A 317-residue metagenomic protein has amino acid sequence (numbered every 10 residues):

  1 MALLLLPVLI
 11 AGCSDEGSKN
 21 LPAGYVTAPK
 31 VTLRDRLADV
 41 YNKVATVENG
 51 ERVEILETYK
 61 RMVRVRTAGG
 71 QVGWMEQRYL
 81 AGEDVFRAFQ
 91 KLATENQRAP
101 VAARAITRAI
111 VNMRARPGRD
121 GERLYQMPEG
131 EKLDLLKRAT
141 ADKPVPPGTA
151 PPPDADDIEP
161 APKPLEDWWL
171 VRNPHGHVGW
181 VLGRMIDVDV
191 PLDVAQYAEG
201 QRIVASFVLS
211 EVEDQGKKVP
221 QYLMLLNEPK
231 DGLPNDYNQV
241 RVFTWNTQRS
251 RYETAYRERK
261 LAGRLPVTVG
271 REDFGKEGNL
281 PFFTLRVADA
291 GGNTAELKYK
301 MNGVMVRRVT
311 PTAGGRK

Functional and structural regions predicted by a protein language model:
M1-A2: Bacterial N-terminal signal peptides that target proteins for export
L9-G12: C-terminal motif of bacterial Sec signal peptides marking the signal peptidase cleavage site
S14-A28, R52-E54, R66-A105, P146-K218 (+2 more regions): Boundary regions of SH3-family modules and the immediately adjacent low-complexity/disordered segments in eukaryotic
N20-L21, D35-T58, A115-R138, K143-P147: SH3/SH3-like (including bacterial SH3b) beta-barrel domains that bind proline-rich motifs or cell-wall ligands
T32-R36, V101, R108, N112-R116 (+2 more regions): Core beta-strand residues in small-molecule sensory/regulatory alpha/beta domains
Y59, A139, L226-K230: Residue-level signature of beta-propeller blades and closely related beta-rich strand-turn architectures in secreted
M62, E166-W168, F282: Short, conserved beta-strand segments of beta-strand-rich sandwich/propeller modules, principally
Q215-P229, E277-V287: Acidic/hydrophobic-patterned starts of short beta strands in beta-sheet-rich repeat architectures
